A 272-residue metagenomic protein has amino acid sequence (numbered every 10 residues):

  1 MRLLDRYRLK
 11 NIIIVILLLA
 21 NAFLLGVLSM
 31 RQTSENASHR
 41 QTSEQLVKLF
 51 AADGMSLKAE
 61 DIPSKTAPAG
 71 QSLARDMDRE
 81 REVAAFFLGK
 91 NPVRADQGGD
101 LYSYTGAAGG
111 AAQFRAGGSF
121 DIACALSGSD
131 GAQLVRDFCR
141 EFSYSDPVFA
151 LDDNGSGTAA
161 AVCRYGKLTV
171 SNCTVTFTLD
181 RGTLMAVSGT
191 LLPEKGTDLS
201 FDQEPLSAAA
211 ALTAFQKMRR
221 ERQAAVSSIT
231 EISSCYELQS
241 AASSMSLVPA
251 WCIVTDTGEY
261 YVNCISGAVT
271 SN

Functional and structural regions predicted by a protein language model:
M1-A150, C163-K167: Preferential activation on post-signal-peptide N-terminal prodomains/segments of secreted or lumenal proteins
I16, V175, W251: Residue-level detector of short, conserved catalytic/binding motifs and their immediate flanks
G98-G99, T105-F120, T178-M185, L247-V248 (+1 more regions): Short, solvent-exposed coil/turn segments at beta-strand boundaries
L101, S156-A160, V248-A250: A generic structural signal for beta-strand entry/edge sites
Y104, A161, I253-T255: Short beta-strand element of the conserved SAM-dependent methyltransferase core
A107-G109, V170, T255-T257: Glycine-centered tight beta-turn/hairpin loop motif at sheet-sheet or coil-to-beta transitions
G118-S228: Long, charged/polar, surface-exposed segments that mediate recognition or autoinhibition
E194-N272: Extracytoplasmic/luminal low-complexity segments enriched in Pro/Gly and acidic/polar residues that act as flexible
